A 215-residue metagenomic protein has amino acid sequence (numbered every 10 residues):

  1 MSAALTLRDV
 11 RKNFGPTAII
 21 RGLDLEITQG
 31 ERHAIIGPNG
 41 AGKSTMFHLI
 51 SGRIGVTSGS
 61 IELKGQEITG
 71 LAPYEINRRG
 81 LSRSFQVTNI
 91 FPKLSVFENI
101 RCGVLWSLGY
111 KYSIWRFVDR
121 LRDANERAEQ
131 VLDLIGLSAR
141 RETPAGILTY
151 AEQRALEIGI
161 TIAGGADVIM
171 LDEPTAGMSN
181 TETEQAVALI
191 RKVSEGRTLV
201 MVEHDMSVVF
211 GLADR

Functional and structural regions predicted by a protein language model:
S2-R215: Glycine-rich phosphate-binding loops of nucleotide-dependent enzymes
